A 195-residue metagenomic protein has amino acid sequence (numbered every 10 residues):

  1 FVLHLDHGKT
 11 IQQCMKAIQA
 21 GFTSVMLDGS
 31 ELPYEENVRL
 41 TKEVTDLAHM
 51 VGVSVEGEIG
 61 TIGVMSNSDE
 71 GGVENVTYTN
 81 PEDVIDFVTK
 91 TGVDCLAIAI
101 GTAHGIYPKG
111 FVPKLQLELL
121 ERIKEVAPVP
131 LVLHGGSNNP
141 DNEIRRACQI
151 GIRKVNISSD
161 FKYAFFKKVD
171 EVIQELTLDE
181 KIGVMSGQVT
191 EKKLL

Functional and structural regions predicted by a protein language model:
V2, H7-V129, D141-I157, Y163 (+1 more regions): Alpha/beta enzyme core
K114, F165-F166, G187-E191: Residue-level signal for alpha-helical context at structural boundaries
L133-G135: Thr-Gly-centered strand-to-loop micro-motif
E171-L195: N-terminal hydrophobic targeting/anchoring segments and the immediately downstream early-domain regions of hydrolases
